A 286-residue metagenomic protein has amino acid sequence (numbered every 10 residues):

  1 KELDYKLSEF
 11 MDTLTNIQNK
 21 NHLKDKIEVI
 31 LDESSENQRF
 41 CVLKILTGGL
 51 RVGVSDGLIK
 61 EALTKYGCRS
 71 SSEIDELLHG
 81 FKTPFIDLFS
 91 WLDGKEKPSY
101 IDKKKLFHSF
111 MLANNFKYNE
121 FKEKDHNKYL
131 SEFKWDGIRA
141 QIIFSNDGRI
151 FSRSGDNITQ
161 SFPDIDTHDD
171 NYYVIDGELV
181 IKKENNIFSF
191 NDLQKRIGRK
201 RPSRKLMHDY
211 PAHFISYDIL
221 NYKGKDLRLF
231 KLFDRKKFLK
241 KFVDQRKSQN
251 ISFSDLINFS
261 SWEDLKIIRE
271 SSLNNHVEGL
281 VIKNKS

Functional and structural regions predicted by a protein language model:
K1-L232, K237-S261: N-terminal nucleic-acid-engaging modules of covalent nucleotidyltransferase systems
Q141, E278-L280: Short, hydrophobic-rich beta-strand element in sensory/regulatory alpha-beta domains
D264-L265: Hydrophobic alpha-helical interaction segments
E270-V277: Detector for conserved single-position "signature" residues within domains
K283-S286: Short, intrinsically disordered, charge-balanced linker/junction segments flanking boundaries in proteins
